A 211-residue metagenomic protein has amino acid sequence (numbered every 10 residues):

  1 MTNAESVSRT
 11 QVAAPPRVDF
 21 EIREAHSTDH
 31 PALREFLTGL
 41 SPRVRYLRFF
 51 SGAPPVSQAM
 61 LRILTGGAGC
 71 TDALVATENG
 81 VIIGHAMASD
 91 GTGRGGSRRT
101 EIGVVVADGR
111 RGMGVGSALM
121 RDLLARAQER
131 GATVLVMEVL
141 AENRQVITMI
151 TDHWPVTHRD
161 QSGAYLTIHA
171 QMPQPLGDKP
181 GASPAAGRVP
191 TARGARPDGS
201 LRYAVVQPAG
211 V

Functional and structural regions predicted by a protein language model:
T2-V211: Long, contiguous binding/interaction regions
